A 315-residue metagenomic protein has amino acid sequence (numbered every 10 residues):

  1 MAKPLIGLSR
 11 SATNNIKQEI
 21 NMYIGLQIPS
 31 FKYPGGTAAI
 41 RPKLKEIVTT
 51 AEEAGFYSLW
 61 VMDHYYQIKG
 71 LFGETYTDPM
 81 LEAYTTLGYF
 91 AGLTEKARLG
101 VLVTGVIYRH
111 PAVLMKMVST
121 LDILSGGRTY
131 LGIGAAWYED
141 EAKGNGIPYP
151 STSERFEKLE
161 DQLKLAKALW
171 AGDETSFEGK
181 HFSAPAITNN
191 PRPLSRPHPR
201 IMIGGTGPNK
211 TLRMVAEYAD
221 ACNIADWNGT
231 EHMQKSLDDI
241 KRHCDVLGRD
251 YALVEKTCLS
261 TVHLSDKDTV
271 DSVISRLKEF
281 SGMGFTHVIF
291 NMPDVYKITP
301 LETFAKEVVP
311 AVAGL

Functional and structural regions predicted by a protein language model:
R10, N14-L93, P199, N291 (+3 more regions): N-terminal beta1-alpha1-beta2 module of alpha/beta enzyme domains
K17-Q18, I28, T50-E52, Y57 (+2 more regions): An alpha-helical appendage that flanks or caps ligand/catalytic pockets
Y23-A39, T104-S176, E231-H232, V295: Flexible, glycine-rich active-site loops centered on histidine and acidic residues that chelate a metal or position
I24-I28, L59-V61, R98-V101, T129-I133 (+4 more regions): Hydrophobic faces of well-ordered beta-strands that scaffold small-molecule active sites in alpha/beta enzyme cores
I28-R41, T104-A112, P197-G207, L259-D271: Active-site mouth loops of central-metabolism enzymes
A38-A51, L114-M117, G205-M214, K267-F280: Short, acidic/polar
E52-E53, L87-E95, V118, D122-R128 (+3 more regions): Acidic (Asp/Glu)-rich catalytic clusters
